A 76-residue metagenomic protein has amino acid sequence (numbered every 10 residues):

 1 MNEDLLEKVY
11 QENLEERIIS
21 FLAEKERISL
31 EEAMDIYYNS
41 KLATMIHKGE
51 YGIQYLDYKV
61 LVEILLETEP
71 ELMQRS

Functional and structural regions predicted by a protein language model:
M1-S76: C-terminal alpha-helical interaction appendages
